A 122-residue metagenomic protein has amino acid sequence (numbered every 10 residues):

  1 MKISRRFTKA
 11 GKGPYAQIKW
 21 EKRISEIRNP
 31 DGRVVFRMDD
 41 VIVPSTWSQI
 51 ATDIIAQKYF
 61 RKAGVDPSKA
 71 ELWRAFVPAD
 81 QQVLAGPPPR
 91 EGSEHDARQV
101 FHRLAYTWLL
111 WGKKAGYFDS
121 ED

Functional and structural regions predicted by a protein language model:
M1-D122: Extended catalytic cores of very large enzyme megasubunits
